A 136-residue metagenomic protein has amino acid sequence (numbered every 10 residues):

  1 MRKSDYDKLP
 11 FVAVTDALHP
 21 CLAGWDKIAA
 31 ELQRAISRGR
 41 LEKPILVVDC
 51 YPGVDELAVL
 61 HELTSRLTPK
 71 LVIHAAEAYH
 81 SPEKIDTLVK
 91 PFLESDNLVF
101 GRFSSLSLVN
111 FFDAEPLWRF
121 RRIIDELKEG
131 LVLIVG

Functional and structural regions predicted by a protein language model:
R2-A29, A58, T68-G130: ATP-dependent small-molecule kinase phosphotransfer cores that center on conserved nucleotide phosphate-binding segments
L18-S65: Glycine-rich P-loop/Walker A and Walker A-like loops and their local beta1-loop-alpha1 context in P-loop NTPases
L131-G136: Structural recognition of the conserved hydrophobic beta-strand(s) that form the central parallel beta-sheet of P-loop
